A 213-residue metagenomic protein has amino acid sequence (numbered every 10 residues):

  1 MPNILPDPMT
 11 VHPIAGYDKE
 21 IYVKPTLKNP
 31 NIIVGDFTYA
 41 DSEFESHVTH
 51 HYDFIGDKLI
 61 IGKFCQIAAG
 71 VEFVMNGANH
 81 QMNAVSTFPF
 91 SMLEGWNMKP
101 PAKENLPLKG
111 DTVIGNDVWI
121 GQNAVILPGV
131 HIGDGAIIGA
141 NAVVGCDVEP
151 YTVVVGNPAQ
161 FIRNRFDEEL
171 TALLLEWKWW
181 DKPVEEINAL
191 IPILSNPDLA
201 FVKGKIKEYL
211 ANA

Functional and structural regions predicted by a protein language model:
M1-N31, F90: Extended, small-residue-rich solenoid/repeat segments and analogous flexible loops that form exposed scaffolds
N3-I4, V11, F90-S91, N97-I126 (+1 more regions): C-terminal segments of enzyme domains that contribute to small-molecule binding surfaces
Y22, I32, Y39-I126: Flexible, glycine/small-residue-enriched loop-and-beta-strand segment within the central core of proteins
L27, V85, I162: Short clusters of hydrophobic/aromatic residues that line enzyme substrate/ligand-binding pockets
N79-H80, I114-N116, I132-G135, V148-Y151: Structural motif
L108, T112, N123-A136, A142-C146: Beta-rich strand-turn-strand
A142, C146, P150-T152, Q160: Glycine-centered loop/turn positions within well-structured domains that cap or flank conserved ligand/cofactor-binding
